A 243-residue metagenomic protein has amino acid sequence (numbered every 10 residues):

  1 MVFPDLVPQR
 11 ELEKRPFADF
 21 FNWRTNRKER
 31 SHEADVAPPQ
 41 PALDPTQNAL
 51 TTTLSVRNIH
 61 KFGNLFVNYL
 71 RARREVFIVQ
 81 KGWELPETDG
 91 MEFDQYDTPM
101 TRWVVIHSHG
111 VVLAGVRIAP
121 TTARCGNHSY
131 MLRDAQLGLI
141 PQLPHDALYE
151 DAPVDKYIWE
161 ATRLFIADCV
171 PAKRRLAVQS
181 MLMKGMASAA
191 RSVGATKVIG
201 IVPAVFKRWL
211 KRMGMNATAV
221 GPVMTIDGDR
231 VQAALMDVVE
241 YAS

Functional and structural regions predicted by a protein language model:
V2-L50: Short acidic N-proximal helix/loop "leader" segments that mark the beginning of a domain or an inter-domain linker
H32, V36-G90, R102-V112, P120: Short amphipathic alpha-helix that is part of the acyltransferase structural core
D89-Q95, G221-M224: Short, solvent-exposed loop/turn elements at beta->coil junctions and helix N-caps that rim active or binding pockets
Q95-V105, A123-G126: A short helix-loop-beta-strand connector motif used in the catalytic cores of GNAT acetyltransferases and, in some
T98-T101, V112, S192-G194: Short, well-ordered loop/turn elements at secondary-structure boundaries
G115: Short glycine-/small-residue motifs
G126-A217, G221-L235: Acyl-donor binding region in acyl/amide transferases
M236-S243: C-terminal helix-cap and adjacent tail motif
